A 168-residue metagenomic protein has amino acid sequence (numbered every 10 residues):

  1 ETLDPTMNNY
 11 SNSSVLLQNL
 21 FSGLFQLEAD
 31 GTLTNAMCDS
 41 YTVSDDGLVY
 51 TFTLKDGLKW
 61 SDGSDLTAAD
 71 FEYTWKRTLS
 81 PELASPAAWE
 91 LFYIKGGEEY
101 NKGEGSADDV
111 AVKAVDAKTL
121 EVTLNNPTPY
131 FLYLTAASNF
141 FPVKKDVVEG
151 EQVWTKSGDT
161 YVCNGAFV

Functional and structural regions predicted by a protein language model:
E1-D45, V162-N164: N-terminal lobe/hinge region of extracytoplasmic solute-binding protein
T6-L16, A69-F71, L134-F141: Short Gly/aromatic-enriched secondary-structure transition segments
S11, L54-D62, D109-V110, S157: Second-shell loop/turn segments in exported
V15-N19, E28, T32, A36 (+3 more regions): Extracytoplasmic/secreted proteins, especially bacterial periplasmic and envelope-associated proteins
F25, A29, K59, K76-A84 (+3 more regions): Sec-exported extracytoplasmic/periplasmic mature domains
A29, L124-V168: Gly/Pro-rich hinge or "lid" segments in bacterial periplasmic/extracellular proteins
S40-E90, E121: Aromatic- and charge-enriched surface segment that lines or borders ligand/interaction sites
D45, A114-D116: Residue-level recognition of beta-strand termini and adjacent short loop/turns
